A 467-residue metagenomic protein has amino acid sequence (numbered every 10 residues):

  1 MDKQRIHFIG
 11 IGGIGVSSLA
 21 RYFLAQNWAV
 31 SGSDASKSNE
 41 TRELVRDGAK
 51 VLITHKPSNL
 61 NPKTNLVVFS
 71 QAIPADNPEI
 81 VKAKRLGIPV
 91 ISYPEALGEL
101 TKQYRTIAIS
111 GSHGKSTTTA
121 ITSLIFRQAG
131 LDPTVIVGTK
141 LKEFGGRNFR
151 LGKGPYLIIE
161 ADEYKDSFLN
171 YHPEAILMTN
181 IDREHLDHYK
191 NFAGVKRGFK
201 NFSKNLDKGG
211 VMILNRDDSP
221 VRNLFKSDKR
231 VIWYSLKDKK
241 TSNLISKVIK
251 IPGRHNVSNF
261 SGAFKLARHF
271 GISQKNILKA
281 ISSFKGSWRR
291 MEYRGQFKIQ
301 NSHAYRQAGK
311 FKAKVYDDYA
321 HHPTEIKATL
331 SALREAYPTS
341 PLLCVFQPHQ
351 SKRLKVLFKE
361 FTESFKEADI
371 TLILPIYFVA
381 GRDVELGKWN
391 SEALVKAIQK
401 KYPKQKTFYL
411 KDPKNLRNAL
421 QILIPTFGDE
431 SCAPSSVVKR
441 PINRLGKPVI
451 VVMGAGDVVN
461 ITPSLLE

Functional and structural regions predicted by a protein language model:
D2-R5, Y22-W28, V45-R46, S58-P62 (+5 more regions): Phosphate-binding loop of NTP-binding sites
K3-R5, I9, L44, S70 (+6 more regions): Adenine nucleotide phosphate-binding catalytic loops in nucleotide-utilizing enzymes
Q4-L19, A29-A35, S287, P323-T324 (+2 more regions): Active-site beta-alpha connecting loops in nucleotide-dependent enzymes
S33-A49, G145: N-terminal beta-loop-helix "entrance" segment that forms/cooperates in small-molecule cofactor or anionic ligand
K50-P62, D412-N415, A419: Short acidic low-complexity segments
P62-L66, G446-K447: Short acidic/histidine-rich motifs immediately flanking catalytic phosphotransfer sites in two-component signaling
H303-K312, T426-K447: Short Gly/Ser/Thr- and charged-rich N-terminal loops/segments that act as flexible capping/hinge elements
